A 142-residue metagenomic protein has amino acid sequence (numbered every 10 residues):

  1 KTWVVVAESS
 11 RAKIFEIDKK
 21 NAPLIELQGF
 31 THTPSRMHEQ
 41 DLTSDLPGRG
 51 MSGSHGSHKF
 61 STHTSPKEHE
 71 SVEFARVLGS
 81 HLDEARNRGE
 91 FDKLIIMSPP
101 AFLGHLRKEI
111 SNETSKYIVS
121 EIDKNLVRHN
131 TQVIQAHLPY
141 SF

Functional and structural regions predicted by a protein language model:
K1-F142: Terminal alpha-helical anchor/extension segments at protein ends
